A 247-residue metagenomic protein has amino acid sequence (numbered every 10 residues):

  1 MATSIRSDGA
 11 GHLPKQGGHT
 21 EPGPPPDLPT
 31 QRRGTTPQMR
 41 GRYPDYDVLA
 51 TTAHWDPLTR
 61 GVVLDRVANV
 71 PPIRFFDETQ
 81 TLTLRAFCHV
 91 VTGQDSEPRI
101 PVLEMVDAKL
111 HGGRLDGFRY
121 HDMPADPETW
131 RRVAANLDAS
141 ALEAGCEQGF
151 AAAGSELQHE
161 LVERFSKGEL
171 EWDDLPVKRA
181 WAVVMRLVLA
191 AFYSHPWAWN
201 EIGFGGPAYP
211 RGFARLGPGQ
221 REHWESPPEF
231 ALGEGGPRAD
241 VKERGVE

Functional and structural regions predicted by a protein language model:
M1-V67, S194-E247: Extended, aromatic/histidine-rich regions of cofactor-dependent oxidoreductases associated with respiratory
T52-W55, R60-F76, Q80-V177, W181: Flexible, low-complexity segments enriched for small/polar residues
D126-T129, V183-L187, S226-P228: Short alpha-helical linear motifs
E160, R164-A214: An amphipathic alpha-helical core segment
